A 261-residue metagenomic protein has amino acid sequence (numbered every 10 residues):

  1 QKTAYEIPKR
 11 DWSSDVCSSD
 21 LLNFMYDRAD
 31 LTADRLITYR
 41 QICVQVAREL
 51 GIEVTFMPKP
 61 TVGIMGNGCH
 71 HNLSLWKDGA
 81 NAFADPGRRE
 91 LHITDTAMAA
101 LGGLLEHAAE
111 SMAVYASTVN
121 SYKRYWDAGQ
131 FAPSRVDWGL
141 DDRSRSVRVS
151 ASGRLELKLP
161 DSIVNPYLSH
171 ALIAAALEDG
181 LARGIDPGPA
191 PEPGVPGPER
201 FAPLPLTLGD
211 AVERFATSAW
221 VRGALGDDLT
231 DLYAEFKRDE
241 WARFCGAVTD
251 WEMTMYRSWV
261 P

Functional and structural regions predicted by a protein language model:
Q1-V16: Single conserved hydrophobic/aromatic residue that forms the stacking wall/gate of nucleotide- or nucleobase-binding
K2, E6, L21, E156 (+2 more regions): Acidic-residue sensor for enzyme active/binding pockets
S14-T38: Active-site acidic/histidine clusters and adjacent loop/turn architecture that either coordinate catalytic ions
D15, Y115-V119, G226-D231: Short coil/turn segments at secondary-structure boundaries
D30-F201: Active-site capping/gating regions of soluble enzymes
P193-P261: Acidic, glycine-enriched catalytic cores built around paired aspartates
